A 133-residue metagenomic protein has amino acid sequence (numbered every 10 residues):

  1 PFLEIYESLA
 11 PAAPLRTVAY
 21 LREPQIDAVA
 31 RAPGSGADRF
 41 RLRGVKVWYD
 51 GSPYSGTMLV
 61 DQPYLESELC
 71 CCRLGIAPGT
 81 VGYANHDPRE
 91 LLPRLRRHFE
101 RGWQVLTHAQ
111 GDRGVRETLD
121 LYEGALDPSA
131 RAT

Functional and structural regions predicted by a protein language model:
F2-R116, D120-R131: Metal-coordinating catalytic core of metallo-dependent amide/deamination hydrolases
